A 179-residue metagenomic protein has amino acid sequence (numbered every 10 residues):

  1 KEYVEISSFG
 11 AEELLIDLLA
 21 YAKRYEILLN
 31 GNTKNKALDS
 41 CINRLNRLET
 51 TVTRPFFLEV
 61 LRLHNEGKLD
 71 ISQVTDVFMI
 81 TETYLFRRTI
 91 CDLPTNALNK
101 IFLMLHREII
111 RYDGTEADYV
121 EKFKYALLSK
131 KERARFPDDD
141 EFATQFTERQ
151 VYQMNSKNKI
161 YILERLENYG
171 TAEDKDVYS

Functional and structural regions predicted by a protein language model:
K1-I162: A cross-family structural signal marking well-folded subdomains
E164, N168, A172-S179: Histidine-centered nuclease catalytic patch
